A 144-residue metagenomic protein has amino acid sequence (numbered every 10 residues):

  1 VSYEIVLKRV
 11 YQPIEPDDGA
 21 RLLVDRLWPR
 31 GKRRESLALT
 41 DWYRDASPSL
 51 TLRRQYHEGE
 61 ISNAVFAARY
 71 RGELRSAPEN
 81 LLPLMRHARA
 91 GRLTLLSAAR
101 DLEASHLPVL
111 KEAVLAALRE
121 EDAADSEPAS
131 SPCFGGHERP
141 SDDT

Functional and structural regions predicted by a protein language model:
V1-T144: Residues lining hydrophobic/aromatic ligand-binding pockets adjacent to catalytic sites
